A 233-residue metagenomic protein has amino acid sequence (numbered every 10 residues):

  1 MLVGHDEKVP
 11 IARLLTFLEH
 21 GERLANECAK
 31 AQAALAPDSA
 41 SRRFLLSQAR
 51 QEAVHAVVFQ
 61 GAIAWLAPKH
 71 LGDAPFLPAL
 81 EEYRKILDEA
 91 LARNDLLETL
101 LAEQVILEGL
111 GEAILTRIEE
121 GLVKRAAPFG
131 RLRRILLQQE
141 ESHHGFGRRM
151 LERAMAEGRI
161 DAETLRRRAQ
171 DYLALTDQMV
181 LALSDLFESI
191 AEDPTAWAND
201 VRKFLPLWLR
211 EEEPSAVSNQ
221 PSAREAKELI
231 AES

Functional and structural regions predicted by a protein language model:
M1-E225: Non-heme di-metal
